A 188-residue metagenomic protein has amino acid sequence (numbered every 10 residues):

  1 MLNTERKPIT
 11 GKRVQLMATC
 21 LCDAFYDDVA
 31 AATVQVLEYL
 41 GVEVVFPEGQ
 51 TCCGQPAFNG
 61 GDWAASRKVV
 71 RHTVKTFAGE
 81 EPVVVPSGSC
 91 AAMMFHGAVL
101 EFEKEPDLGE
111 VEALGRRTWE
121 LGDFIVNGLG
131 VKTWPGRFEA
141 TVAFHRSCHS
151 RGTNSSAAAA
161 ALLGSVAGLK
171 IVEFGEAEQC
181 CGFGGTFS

Functional and structural regions predicted by a protein language model:
M1-S188: Iron-sulfur cluster-binding electron-transfer modules in prokaryotic oxidoreductases
